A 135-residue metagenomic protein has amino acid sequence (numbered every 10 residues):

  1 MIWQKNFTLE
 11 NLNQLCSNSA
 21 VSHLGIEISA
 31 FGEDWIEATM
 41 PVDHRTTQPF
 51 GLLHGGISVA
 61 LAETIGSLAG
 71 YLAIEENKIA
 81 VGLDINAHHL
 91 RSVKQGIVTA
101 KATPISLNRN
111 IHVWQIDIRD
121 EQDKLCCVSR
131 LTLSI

Functional and structural regions predicted by a protein language model:
M1-I135: Terminal targeting signals and extreme-terminal segments of soluble enzymes
